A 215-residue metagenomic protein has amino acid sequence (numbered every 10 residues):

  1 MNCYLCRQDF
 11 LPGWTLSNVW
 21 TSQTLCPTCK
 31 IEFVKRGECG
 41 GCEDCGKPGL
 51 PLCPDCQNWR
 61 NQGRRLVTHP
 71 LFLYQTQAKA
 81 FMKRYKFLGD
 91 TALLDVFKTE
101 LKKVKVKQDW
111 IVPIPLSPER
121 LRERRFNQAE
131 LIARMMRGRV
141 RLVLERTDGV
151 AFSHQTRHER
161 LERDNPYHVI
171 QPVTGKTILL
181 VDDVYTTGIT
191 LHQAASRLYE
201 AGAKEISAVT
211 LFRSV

Functional and structural regions predicted by a protein language model:
M1-V215: Glycine-rich phosphate/pyrophosphate-handling loop used in enzymes and phosphotransfer proteins
